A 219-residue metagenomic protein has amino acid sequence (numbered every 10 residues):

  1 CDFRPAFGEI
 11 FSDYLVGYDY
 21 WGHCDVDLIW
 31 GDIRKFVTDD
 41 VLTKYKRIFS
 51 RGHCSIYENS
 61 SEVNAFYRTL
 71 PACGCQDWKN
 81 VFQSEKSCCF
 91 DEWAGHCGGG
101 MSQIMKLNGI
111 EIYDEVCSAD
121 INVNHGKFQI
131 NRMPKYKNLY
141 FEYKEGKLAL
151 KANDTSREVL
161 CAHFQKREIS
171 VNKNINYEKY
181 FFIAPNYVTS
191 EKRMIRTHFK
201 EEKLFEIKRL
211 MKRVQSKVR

Functional and structural regions predicted by a protein language model:
C1-V16: Active-site-proximal specificity loops/subdomain of glycosyltransferases
D2-P5, C24, F49: Short, amphipathic alpha-helical segments
D13-V16, W21, V37-K44: Short, surface-exposed basic-aromatic patches at helix termini and helix-loop junctions that form
G17-G31: Short beta-strand-to-loop acidic/aromatic patch adjacent to the donor-nucleotide binding site
W21, D32-F36, A65-T69: A short secondary-structure junction signal
W30-S61: Conserved donor-nucleotide/metal-binding helix-loop-beta segment in metal-dependent transferases, i.e., the alpha-helix
A65-F205: Catalytic core and acceptor-binding pocket of nucleotide-sugar-dependent glycosyltransferases
T197-R219: Alpha-helical membrane-targeting segments
